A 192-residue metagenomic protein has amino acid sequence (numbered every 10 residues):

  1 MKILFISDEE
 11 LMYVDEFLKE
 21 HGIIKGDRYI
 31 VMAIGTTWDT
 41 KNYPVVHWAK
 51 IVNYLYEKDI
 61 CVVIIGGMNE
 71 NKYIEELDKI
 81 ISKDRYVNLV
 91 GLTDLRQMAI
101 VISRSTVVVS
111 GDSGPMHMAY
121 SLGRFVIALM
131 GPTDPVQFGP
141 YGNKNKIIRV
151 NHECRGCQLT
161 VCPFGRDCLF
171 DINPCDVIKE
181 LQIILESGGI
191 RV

Functional and structural regions predicted by a protein language model:
M1-T40: Mid-sequence helix-capping/hinge segment at a functional interface
F5-I6, D94-Q97, E153-G156: A short acidic, often aromatic-flanked loop/helix-cap motif at beta-alpha or helix-coil junctions that lines enzyme
G22, D27, E57, I183-V192: Short, Lys/Arg-enriched, disordered terminal segments
I30-V31, E76, G156-V161: Short, basic/glycine-rich phosphate-binding loops at helix/coil junctions that contact nucleotide phosphates
T36, N42-G131: Donor-binding and catalytic core of enzymes assembling or modifying cell-surface/extracellular glycoconjugates
N88-L89, Y120-V192: Nucleotide-sugar donor-binding patch of glycosyltransferase catalytic domains
